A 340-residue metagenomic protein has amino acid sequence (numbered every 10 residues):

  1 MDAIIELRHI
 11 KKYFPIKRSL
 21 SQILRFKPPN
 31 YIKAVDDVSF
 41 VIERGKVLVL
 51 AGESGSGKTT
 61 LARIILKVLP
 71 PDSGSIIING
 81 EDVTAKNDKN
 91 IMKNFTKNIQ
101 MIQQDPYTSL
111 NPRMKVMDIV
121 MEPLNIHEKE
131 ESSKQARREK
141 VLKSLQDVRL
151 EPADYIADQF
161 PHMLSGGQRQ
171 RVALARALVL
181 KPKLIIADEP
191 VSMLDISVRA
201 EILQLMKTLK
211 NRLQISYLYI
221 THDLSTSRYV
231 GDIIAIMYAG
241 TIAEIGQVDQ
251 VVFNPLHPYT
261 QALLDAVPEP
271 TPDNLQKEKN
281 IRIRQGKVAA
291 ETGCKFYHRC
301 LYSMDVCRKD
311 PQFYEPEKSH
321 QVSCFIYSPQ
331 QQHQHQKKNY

Functional and structural regions predicted by a protein language model:
S21-R25, Q247-Y340: Charged, flexible cofactor/metal-binding loops and thiol motifs
F26, V83-Q100, D118, I126 (+3 more regions): ABC ATPase NBD coupling module
L66: Helix-to-loop junction immediately C-terminal to a conserved catalytic motif
G74-A85: Conserved ABC transporter NBD signature motif
Q159-L164, Q168: Conserved ABC ATPase signature
V179-K183: A short, proline-enriched helix->beta-strand linker immediately N-terminal to the Walker B motif in ABC-type P-loop
P190, L194, V198-L275: P-loop NTP-binding/switch modules centered on Walker-like glycine-rich loops
